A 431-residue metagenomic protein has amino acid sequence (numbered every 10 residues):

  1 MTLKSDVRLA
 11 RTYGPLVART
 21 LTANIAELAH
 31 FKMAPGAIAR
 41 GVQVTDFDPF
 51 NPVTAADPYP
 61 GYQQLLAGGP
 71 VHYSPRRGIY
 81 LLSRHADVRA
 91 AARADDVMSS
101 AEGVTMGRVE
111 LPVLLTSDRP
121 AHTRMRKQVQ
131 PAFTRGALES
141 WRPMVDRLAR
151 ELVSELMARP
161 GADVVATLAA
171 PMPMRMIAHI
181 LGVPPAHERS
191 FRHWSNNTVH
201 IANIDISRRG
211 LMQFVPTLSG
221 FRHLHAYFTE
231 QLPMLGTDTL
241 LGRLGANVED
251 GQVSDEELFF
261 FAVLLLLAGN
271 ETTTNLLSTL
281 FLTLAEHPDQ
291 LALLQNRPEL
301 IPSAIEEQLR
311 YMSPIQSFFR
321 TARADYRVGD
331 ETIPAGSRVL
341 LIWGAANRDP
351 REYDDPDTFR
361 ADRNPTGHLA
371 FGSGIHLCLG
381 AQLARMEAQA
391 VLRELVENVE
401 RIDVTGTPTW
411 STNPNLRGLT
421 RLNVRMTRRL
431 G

Functional and structural regions predicted by a protein language model:
M1-G431: Cytochrome P450
